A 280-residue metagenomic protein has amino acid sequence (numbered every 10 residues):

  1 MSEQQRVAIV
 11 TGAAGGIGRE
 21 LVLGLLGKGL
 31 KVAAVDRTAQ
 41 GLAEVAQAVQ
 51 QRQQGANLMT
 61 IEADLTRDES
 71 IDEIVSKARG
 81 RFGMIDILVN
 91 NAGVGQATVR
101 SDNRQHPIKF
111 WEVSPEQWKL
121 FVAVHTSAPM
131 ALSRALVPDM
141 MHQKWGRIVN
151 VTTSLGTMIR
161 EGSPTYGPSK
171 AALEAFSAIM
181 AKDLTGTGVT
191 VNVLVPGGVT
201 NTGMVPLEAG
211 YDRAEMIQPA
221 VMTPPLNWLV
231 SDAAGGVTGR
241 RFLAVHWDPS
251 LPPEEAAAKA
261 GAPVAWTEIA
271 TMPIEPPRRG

Functional and structural regions predicted by a protein language model:
S2-A33: Canonical Rossmann dinucleotide-binding motif of NAD(H)/NADP(H)-dependent dehydrogenases/reductases, specifically
E3-Q4, R52-N57, K77-N90, Q96-A97 (+2 more regions): A glycine-rich helix->loop->beta "capping" turn within Rossmann-like NAD(P)(H)-dependent oxidoreductase domains
K28-E44: Conserved glycine-rich Rossmann-like NAD(P)H-binding loop of the short-chain dehydrogenase/reductase
A39-Q40, E62-E73, P115: The beta1-alpha1 cofactor-binding region of Rossmann-like NAD(H)/NADP(H)-dependent oxidoreductases
V94, H106-M130, W145, V149 (+1 more regions): Catalytic Tyr-X3-Lys loop
S133, S169: Active-site helix of classical SDR
P138, K182-D183: Alpha-helical segment proximal to the catalytic Tyr-Lys
G186, V193-L194, Y211-G280: C-terminal helical subdomain
